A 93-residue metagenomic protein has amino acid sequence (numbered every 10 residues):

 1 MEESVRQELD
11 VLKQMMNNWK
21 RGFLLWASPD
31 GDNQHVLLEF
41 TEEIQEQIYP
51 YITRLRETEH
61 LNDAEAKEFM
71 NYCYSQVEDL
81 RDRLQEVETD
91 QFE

Functional and structural regions predicted by a protein language model:
M1-D30: Short terminal alpha-helical segments
E2, L9, Q34, L38 (+3 more regions): Amphipathic alpha-helical coiled-coil segments with heptad-repeat character
L12, F40-Y49: Short amphipathic alpha-helical heptad-repeat segments
N18, G22, E46-T58, D79-E86 (+1 more regions): Amphipathic alpha-helical interaction surfaces
L25, P29, L38-E42, D63 (+1 more regions): Soluble, non-transmembrane alpha-helical interaction regions
S28-N33, I52-K67: Short, solvent-exposed, charged loop/turn and helix-capping segments that join or cap alpha-helices on peripheral
A64-E93: Amphipathic alpha-helical binding modules
